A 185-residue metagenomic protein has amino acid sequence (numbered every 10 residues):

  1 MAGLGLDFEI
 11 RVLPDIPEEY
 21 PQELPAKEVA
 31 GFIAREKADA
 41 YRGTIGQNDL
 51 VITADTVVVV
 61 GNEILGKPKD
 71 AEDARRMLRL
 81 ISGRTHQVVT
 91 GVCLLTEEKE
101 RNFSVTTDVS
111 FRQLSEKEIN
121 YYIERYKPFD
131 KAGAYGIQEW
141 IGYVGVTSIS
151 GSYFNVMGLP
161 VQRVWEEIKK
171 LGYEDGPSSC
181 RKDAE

Functional and structural regions predicted by a protein language model:
M1-V12, Q162, K170, E174: N-terminal G-site helix/loop of the GST-like fold
G3-P21, E100-N102: Short glycine-rich, Thr/Ser-proximal phosphate-binding strand/loop in the N-terminal lobe of ATP-dependent enzymes
L24-E185: Anionic-ligand binding patches
